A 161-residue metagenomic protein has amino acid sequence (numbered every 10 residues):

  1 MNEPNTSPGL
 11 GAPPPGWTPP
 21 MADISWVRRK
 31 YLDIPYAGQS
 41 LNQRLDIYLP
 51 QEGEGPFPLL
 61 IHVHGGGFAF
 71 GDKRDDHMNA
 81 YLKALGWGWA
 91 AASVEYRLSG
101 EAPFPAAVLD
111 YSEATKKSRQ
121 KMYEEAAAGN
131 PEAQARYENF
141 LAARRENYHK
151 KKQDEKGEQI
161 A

Functional and structural regions predicted by a protein language model:
N5-E54: N-terminal cap/lid segment of alpha/beta-hydrolase-fold proteins
P56-G65: Short beta-strand element of the alpha/beta-hydrolase
D72-R74, P103-F104: Conserved catalytic-core motifs of eukaryotic protein kinase domains, centered on the activation segment
R74-A92: Short amphipathic alpha-helix adjacent to the substrate-entry channel of hydrolases
E95-S99: Short beta-to-alpha linker loops that shape the active-site pocket of alpha/beta-hydrolase fold enzymes
A102-S118, D154-A161: Alpha/beta-hydrolase active-site loop
T115-R119, Y123-E124, E138-H149: Basic DNA-binding region of bZIP-type proteins
